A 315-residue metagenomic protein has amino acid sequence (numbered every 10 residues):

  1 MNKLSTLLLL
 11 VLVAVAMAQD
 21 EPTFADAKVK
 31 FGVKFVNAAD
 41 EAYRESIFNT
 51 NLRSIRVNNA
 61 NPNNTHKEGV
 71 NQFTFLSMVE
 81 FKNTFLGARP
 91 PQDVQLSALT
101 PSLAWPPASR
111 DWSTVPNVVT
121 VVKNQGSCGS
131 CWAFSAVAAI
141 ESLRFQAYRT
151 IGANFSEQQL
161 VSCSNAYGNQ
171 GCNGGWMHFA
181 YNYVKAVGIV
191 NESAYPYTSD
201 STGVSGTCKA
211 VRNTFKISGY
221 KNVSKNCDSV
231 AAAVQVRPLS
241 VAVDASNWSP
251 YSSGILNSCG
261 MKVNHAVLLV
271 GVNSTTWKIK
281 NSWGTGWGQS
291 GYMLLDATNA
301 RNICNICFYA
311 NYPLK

Functional and structural regions predicted by a protein language model:
L4-K315: Catalytic-core signature of thiol
